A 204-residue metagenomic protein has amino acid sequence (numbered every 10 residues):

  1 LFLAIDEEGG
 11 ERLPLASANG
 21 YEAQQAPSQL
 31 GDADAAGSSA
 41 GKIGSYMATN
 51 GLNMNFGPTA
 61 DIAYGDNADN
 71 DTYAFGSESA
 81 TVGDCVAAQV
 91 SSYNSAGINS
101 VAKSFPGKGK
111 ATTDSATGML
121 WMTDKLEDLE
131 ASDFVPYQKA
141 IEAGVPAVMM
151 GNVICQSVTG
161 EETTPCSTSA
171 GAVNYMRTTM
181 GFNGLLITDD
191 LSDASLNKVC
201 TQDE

Functional and structural regions predicted by a protein language model:
L1, T81-E204: Second-shell residues forming the walls of enzyme active-site clefts
F2-G20, S39-I62, V82-G107: Glycine-rich, aromatic-flanked loop segments that form ligand/cofactor-binding clefts across common enzyme folds
P14-S17, D66-D69, T112-A116, G160-E161: Short acidic, glycine/serine/threonine-rich loops at helix termini
N19-D32: A charged helix-plus-loop insertion that forms the helical arch/lid used to bind and gate nucleic-acid substrates
G20-A23, Y73-A74, G118-L120, C166: Short, hinge-like loop/turn segments at secondary-structure boundaries
A23-A26, N67, S169: Alpha-helix initiation/capping motif
L30-K42, A80-D84, E130: Glycine-rich anion/phosphate-binding loops
A33, D66-V86: Active-site cleft segment of glycoside hydrolase catalytic domains centered on the general acid/base Glu
